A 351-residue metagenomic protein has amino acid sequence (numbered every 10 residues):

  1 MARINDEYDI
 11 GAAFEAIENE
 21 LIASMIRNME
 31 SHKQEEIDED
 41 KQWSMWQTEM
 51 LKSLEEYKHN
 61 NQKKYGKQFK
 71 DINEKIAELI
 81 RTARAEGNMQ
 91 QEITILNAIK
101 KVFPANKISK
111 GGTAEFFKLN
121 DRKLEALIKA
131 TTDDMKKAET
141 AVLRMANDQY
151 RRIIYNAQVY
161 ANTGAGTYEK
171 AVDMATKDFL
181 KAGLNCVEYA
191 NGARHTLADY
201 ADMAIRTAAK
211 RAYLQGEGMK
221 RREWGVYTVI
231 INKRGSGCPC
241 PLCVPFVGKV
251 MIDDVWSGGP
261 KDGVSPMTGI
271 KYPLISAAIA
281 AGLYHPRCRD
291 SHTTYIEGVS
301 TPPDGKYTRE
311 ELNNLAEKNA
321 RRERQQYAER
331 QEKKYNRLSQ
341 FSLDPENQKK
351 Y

Functional and structural regions predicted by a protein language model:
M1-A175, L180, G298-V299, P303-Y351: N-terminal leader/targeting and assembly helices and adjacent pre-domain segments
A157-Y200, Q215-M219, W224: A charged, amphipathic alpha-helical module
H195-K306: Acidic, glycine-rich two-metal-ion catalytic cores of nucleic acid-processing enzymes
